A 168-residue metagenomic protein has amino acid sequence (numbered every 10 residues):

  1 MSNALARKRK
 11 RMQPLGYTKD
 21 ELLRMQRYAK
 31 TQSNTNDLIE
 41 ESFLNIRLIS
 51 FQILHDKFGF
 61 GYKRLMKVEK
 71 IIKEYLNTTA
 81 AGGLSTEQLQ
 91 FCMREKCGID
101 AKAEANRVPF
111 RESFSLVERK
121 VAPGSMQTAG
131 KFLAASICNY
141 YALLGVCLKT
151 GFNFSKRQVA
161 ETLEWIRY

Functional and structural regions predicted by a protein language model:
L5-S50, T78, L84-G145: Intrinsic disorder/low-complexity detector
V68-N77, T162-R167: Amphipathic alpha-helical segments that form the core helices of the histone-fold
